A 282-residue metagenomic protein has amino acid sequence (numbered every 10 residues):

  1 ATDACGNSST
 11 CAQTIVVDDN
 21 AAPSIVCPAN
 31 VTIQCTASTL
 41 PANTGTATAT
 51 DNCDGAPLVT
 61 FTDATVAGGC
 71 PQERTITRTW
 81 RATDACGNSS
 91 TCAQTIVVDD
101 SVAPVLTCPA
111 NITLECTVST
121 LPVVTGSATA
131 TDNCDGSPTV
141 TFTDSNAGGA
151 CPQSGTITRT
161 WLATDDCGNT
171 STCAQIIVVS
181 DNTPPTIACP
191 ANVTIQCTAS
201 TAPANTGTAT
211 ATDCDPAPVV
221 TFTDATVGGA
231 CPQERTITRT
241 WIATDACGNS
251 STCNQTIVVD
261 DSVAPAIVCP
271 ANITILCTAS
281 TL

Functional and structural regions predicted by a protein language model:
A1-L282: Proline-threonine-serine-rich low-complexity tracts
